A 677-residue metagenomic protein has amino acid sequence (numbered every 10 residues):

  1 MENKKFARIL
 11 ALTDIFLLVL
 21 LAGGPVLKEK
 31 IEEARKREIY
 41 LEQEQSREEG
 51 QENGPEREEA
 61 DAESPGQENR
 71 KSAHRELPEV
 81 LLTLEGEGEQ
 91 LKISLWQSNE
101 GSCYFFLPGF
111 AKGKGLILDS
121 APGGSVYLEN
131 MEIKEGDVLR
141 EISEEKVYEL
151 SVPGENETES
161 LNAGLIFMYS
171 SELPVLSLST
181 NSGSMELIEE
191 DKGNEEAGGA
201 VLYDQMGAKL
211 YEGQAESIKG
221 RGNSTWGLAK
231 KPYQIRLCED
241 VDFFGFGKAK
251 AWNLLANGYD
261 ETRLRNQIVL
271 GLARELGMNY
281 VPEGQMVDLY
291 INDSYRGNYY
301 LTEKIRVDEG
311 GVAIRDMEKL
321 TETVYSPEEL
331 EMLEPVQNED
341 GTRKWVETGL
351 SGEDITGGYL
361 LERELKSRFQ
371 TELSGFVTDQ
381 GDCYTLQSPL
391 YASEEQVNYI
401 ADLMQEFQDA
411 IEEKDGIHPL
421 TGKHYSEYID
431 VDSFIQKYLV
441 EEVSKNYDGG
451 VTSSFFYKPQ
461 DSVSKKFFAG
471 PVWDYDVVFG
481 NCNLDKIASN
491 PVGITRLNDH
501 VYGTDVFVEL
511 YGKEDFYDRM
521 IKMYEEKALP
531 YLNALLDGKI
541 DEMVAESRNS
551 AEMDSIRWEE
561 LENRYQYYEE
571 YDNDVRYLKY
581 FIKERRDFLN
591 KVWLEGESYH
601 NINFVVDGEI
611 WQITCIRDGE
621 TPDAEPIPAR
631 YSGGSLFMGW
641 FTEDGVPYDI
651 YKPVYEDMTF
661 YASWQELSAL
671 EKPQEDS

Functional and structural regions predicted by a protein language model:
A7-D14, G23-S171, S668-E671: Beta-rich interaction/scaffold domains
E89-C103, K114, G596-S677: Secondary-structure capping and domain/repeat boundary segments
A111-K112, R140-K146, E157-E159, G193-E195 (+3 more regions): Extracellular interaction modules
G124-L128, L276-D288, N446: Short, well-structured beta-strand/strand-turn elements
E196-A256, Q396: Conserved oxyanion/phosphate-binding beta-strand-loop segments in alpha/beta enzyme cores
L228-Q267, Q405-Y428: Short, conserved helix/loop micro-motifs enriched in His/Cys and acidic residues
V241-D242, M278-P282, Y295-K437: Internal "kinase-insert"/substrate-recognition segments embedded within catalytic cores of ATP-dependent enzymes
G381-V451, K458-P459, S464-N601, S668 (+1 more regions): Middle-to-C-terminal accessory/interaction subdomains
